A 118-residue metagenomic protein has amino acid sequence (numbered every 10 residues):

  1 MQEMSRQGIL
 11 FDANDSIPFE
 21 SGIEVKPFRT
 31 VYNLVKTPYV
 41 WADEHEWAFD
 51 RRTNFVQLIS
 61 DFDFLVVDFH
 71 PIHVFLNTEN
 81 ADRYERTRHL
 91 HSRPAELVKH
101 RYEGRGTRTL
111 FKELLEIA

Functional and structural regions predicted by a protein language model:
Q2-A118: Terminal accessory/targeting
